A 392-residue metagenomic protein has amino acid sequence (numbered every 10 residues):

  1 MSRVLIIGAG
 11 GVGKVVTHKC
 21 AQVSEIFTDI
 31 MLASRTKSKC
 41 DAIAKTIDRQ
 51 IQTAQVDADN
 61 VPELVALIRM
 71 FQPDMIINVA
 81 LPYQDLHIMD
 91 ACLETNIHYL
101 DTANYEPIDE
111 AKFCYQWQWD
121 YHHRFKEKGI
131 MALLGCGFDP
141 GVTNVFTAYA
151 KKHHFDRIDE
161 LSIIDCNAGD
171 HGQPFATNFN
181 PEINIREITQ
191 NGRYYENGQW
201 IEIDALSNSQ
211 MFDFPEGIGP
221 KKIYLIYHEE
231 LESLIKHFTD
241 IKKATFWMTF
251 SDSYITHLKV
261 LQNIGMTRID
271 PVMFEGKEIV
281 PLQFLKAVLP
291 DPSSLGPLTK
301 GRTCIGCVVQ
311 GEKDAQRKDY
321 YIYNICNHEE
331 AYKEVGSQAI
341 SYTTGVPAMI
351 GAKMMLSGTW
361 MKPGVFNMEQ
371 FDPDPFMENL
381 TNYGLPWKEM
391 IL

Functional and structural regions predicted by a protein language model:
V12-V15: Hydrophobic/small residue at the entry helix of a nucleotide-binding pocket
T36-S38: Helix N-cap at the beta1-alpha1 junction of Rossmann-like dinucleotide-binding domains, i.e., the first residues
I47-N60: Rossmann-fold cofactor-recognition segment
A58-Q72, Q84: Conserved Rossmann-fold cofactor-binding substructure of NAD(P)-dependent oxidoreductases
I68, D74-N78, Y99-L100: N-terminal Rossmann-like NAD(P) cofactor-binding module of classical short-chain dehydrogenase/reductase
A103-I130: Rossmann-fold NAD(P)-binding glycine/threonine-rich loop
K152-L392: C-terminal catalytic/substrate-binding lobe primarily of soluble NAD(P)-dependent oxidoreductases
